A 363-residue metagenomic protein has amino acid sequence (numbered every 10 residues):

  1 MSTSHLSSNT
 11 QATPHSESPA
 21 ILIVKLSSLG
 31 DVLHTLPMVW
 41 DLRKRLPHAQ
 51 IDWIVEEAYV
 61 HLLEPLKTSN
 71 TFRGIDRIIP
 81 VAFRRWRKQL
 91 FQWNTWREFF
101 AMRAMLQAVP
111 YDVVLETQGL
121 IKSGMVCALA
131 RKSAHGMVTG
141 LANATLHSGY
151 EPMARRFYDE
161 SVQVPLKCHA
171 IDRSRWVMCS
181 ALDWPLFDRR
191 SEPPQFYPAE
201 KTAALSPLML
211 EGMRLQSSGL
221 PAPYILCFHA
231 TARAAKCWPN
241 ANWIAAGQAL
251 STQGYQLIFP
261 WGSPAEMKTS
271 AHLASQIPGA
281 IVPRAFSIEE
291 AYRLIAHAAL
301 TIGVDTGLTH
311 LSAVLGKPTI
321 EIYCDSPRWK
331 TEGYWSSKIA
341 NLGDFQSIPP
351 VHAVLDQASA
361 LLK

Functional and structural regions predicted by a protein language model:
M1-K363: Catalytic machinery of carbohydrate-active enzymes, primarily nucleotide-sugar-dependent glycosyltransferases
